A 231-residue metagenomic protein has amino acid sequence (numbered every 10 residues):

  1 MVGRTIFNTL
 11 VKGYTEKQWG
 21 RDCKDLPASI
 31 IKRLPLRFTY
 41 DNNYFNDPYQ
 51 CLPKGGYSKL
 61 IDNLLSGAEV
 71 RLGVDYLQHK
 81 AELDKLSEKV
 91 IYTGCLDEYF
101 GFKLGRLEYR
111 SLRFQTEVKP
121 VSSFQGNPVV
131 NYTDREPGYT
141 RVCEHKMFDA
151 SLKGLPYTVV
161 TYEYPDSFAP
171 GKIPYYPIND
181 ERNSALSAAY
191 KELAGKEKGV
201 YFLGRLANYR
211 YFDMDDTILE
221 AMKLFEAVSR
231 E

Functional and structural regions predicted by a protein language model:
M1-K89, C95-F100: Active-site/ligand-binding neighborhood in enzyme catalytic cores
Q50-Y57, Y132, R210-T217: Aromatic-acidic/polar surface patches that form glycan- and anion
K59, N63, A185, A189 (+1 more regions): Alpha-helical elements of Rossmann-like donor-binding domains used by nucleotide-donor carbohydrate transfer enzymes
G73-D75, H145, L203: Conserved beta-strand termini and adjacent loop/short-helix elements that scaffold enzyme active sites in alpha/beta
L77-G195: Mid-domain catalytic core of redox enzymes that form a hydrophobic substrate pocket/lid adjacent to a catalytic redox
A194-R210, D216, E220: Short FAD-binding loop at a beta-strand-to-alpha-helix junction that anchors the flavin cofactor in diverse
I218-E231: Internal hydrophobic alpha-helix adjacent to the cofactor/substrate pocket in enzyme cavities
